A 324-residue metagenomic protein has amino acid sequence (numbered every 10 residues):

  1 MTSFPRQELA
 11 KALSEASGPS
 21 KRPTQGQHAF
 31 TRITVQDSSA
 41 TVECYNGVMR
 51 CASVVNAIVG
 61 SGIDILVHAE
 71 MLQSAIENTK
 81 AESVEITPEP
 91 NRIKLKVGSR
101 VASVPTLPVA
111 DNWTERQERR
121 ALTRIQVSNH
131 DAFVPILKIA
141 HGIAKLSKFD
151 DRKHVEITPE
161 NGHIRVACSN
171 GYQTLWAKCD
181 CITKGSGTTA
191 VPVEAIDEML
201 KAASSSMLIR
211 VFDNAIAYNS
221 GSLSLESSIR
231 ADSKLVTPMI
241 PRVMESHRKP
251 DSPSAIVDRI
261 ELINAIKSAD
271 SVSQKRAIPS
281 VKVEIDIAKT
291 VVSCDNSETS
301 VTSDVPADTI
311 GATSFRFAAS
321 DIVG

Functional and structural regions predicted by a protein language model:
M1-G324: Structural preference for solvent-exposed beta-strand-turn elements and adjacent flexible terminal/loop segments within
